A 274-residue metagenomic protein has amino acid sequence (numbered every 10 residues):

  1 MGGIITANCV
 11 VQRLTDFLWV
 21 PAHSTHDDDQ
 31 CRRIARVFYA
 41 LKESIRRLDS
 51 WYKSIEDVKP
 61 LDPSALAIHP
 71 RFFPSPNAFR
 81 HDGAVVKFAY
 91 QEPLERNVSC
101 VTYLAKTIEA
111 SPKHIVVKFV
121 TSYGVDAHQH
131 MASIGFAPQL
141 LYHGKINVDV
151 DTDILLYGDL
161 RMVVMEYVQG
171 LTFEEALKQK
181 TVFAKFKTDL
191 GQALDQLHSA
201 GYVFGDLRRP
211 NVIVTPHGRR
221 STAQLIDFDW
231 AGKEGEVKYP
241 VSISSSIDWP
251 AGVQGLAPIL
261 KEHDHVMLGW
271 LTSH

Functional and structural regions predicted by a protein language model:
M1-H23: Nucleic-acid nuclease catalytic cores
R32-L94: Juxta-kinase regulatory segment immediately upstream of eukaryotic protein kinase catalytic domains
D82-P138: ATP-binding glycine-rich loop module of kinase domains
K113, D159-R161, T222: Residues on conserved beta-strands of the protein kinase catalytic domain
V120, Q129-T188: Conserved structural core of kinase catalytic domains
A193-L197: Conserved hydrophobic alpha-helix
H198-P216: Catalytic-loop of the protein kinase fold
R219-H274: C-lobe/activation-segment region of protein kinase-like
